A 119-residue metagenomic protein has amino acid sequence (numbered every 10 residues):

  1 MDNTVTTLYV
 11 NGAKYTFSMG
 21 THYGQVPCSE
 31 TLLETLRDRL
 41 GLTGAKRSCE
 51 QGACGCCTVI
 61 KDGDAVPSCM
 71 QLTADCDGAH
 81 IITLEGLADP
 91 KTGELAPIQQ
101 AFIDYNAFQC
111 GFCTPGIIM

Functional and structural regions predicted by a protein language model:
M1-M119: Signature of N-terminal electron-transfer/Fe-S-associated modules in redox systems
